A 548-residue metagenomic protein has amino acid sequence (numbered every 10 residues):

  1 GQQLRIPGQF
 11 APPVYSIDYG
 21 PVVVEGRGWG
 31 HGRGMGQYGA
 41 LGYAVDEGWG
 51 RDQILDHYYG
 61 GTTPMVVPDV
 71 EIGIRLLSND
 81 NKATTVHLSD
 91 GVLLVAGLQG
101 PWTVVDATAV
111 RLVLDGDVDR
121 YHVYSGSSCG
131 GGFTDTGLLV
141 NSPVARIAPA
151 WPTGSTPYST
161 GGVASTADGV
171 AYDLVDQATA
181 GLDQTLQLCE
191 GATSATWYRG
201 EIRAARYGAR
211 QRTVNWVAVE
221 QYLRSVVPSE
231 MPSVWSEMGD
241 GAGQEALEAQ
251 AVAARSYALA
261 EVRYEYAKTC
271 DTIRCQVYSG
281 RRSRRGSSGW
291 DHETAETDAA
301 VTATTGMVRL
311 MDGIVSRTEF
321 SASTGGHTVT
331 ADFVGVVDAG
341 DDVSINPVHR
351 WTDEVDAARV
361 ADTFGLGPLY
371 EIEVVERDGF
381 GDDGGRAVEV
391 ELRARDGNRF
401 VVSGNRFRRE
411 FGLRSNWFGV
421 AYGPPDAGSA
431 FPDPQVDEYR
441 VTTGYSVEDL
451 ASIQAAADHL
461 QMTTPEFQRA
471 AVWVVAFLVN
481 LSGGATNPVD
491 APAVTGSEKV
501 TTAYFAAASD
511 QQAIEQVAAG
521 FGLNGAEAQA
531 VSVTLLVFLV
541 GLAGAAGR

Functional and structural regions predicted by a protein language model:
G1-G484, A519, A526, V533-L542: Conserved, single-site charged/polar hotspot
V479-V494, G544-G547: Extended intrinsically disordered, low-complexity coil regions enriched in Ser, Thr, Gly, Ala and often Pro
A493-F521: Short, solvent-exposed interaction modules
